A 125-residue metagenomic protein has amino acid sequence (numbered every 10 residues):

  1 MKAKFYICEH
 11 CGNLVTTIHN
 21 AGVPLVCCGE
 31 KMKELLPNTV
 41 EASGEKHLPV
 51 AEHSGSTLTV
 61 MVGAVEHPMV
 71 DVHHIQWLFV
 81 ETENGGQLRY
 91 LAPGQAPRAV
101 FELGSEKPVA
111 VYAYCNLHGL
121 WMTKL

Functional and structural regions predicted by a protein language model:
F5, P24, Y112: Residues immediately within or flanking Cys/His clusters that coordinate Zn2+ in small zinc-binding modules
C8-C11, C27, C115: Short cysteine-rich clusters marking metal-coordination/redox-active sites
T17-A21, L35-N38, T123-L125: Short Cys/His-rich "knuckle" micro-motifs
A21-K31: Cysteine-rich micro-motifs
V62-V70: Short amphipathic, basic-aromatic surface patches that mediate peripheral association with negatively charged
P97-F101: Short strand-edge motifs at loop-to-beta-strand transitions and within beta-strands of extracellular beta-rich domains
K107-L117: Short, aromatic- and glycine-rich surface loops/edge beta-strands on solvent-exposed regions
N116-K124: Short acidic/polar inter-strand loop motif in beta-rich domains
